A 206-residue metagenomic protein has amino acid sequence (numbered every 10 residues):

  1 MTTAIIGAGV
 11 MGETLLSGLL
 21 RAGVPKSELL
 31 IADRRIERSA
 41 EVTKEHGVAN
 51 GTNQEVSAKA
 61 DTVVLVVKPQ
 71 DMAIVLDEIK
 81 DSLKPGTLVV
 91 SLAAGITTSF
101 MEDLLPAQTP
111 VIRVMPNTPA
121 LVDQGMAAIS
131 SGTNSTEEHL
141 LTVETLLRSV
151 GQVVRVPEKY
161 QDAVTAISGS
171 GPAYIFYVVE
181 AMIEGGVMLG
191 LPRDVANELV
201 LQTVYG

Functional and structural regions predicted by a protein language model:
M1-G51, A58, Q124, V187-L189: NAD(P)+-binding Rossmann beta1-loop-alpha1 motif at the extreme N-terminus of oxidoreductases
E13, S17-R21, K44, D77 (+3 more regions): Short, well-ordered alpha-helices that flank and scaffold nucleotide-derived cofactor binding pockets
K26-L29, P85-T87, P110, D194: Short acidic capping loops at alpha-helix termini that bridge into adjacent secondary structure
L29, S39, M72, P192-L199: Small-residue helix-packing motif on alpha-helices
L30, G51, V90, I112-V114 (+1 more regions): Hydrophobic/aromatic beta-strand patches that form the interior of the parallel beta-sheet core in alpha/beta enzyme
E45-H46, E55-L65, P69-I129: Rossmann-like NAD(P)(H) cofactor-binding subdomain of soluble oxidoreductases
F100-P110, M126-A163, F176-G206: Internal alpha-helical scaffold of NAD(P)-dependent oxidoreductase catalytic cores
V164-A173: A short glycine-threonine-serine/GTX helix/turn-capping micro-motif
